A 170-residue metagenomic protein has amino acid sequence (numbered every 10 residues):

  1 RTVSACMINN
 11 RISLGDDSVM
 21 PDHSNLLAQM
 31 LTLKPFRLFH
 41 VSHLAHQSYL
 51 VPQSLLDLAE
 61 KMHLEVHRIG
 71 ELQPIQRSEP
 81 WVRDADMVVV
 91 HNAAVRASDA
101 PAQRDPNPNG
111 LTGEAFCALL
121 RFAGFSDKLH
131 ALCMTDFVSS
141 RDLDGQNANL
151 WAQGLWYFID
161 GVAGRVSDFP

Functional and structural regions predicted by a protein language model:
R1-M134, V138-P170: Conserved alpha-helical scaffold segments that buttress catalytic/binding sites
